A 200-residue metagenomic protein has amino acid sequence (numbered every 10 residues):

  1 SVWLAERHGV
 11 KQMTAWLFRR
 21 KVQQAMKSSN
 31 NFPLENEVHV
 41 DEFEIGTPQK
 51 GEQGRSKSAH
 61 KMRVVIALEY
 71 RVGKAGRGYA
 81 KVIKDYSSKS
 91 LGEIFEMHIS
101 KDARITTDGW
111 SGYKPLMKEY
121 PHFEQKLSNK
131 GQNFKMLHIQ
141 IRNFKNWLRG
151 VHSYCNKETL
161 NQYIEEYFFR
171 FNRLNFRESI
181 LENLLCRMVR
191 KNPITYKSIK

Functional and structural regions predicted by a protein language model:
S1-K200: Residue-level recognition of single "structural anchor" positions that define or cap local secondary structure
